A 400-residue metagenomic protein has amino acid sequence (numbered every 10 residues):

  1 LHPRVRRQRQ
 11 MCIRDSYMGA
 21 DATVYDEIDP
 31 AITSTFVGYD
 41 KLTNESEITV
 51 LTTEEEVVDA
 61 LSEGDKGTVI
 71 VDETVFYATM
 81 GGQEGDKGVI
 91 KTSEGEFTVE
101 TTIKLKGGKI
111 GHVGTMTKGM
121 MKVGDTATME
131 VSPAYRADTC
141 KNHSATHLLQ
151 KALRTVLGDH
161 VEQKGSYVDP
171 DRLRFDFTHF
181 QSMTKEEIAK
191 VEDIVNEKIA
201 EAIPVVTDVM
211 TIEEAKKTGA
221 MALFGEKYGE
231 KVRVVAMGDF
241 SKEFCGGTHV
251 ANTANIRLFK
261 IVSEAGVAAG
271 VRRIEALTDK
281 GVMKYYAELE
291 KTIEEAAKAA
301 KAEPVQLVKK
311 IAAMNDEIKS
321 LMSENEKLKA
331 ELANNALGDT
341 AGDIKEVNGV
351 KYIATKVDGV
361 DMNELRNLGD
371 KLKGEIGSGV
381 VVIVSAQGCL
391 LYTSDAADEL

Functional and structural regions predicted by a protein language model:
L1, Y17-M18, H160, T253-S394: Terminal appendage regions of diverse proteins
H2-R9, I13, Y392-L400: Single conserved hydrophobic/aromatic residue that forms the stacking wall/gate of nucleotide- or nucleobase-binding
R14-E45, P170-V267: Non-catalytic interaction/regulatory segments
D21-M129, G369: Conserved nucleotide-binding/hydrolysis modules and their immediate coupling elements across P-loop/ASCE NTPase motors
Y39-D40, V58-S62, T68, T79-G82 (+11 more regions): Replace "in large, NTP-powered and nucleic-acid-processing enzymes" with "in large, NTP-powered factors and other
T74-K87, K141-R154, F240-L258, V267-A269: Conserved phosphate/anionic-ligand binding catalytic regions in large, soluble enzymes, centered on
G81, H147, F175, V234 (+3 more regions): Divalent metal-coordination and catalytic microenvironments
G95-D193, E197, K280, K284 (+1 more regions): Conserved catalytic alpha/beta cores of large enzymes that bind or transform nucleotide phosphates and polynucleotides
